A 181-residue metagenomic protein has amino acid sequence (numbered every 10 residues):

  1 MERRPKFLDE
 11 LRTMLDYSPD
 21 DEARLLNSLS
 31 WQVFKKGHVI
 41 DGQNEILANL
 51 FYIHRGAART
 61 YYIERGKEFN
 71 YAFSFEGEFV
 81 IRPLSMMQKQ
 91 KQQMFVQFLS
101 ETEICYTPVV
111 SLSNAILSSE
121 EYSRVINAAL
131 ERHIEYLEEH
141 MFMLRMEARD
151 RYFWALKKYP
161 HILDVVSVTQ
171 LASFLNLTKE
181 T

Functional and structural regions predicted by a protein language model:
M1-S30: Cyclic nucleotide-binding regulatory module and flanking cytosolic helices
D9, S113, F153-L156: Amphipathic alpha-helical segments within well-ordered protein domains
Q32-H38: Short, basic/aromatic recognition patches
V39-L99: Cyclic nucleotide-binding regulatory domains
E64, L84, P108, I116-S119 (+1 more regions): Short, flexible helix/strand-to-coil boundary loops that buttress conserved ligand/catalytic motifs in alpha/beta
Q92, V110-E147, R151: A small-molecule sensor/coupling module
E103-T107: A short hydrophobic beta-strand segment most commonly corresponding to one strand of the jelly-roll/cupin
R145-T181: Phosphate-/nucleic-acid-contacting segments
